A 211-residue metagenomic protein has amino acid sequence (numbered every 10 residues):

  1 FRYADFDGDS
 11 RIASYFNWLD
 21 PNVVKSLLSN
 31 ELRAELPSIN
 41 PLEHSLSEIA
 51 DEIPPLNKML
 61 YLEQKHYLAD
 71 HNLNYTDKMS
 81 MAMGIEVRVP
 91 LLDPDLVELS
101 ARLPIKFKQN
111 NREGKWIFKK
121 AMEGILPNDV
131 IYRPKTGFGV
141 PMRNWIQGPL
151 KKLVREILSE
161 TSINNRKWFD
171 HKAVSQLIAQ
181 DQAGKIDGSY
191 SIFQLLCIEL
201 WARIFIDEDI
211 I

Functional and structural regions predicted by a protein language model:
R2-I211: Adenosyl-5′-phosphate
